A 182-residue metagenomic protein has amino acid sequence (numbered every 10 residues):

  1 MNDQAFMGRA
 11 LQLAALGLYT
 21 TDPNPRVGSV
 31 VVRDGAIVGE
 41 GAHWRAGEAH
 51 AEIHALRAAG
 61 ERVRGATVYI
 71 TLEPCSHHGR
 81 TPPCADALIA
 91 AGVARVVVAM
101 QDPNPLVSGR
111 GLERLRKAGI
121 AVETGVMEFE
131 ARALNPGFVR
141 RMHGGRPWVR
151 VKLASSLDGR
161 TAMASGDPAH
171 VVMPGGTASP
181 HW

Functional and structural regions predicted by a protein language model:
M1-T20, I37, G79-W182: Zinc-dependent deaminase
P23-V27, A49, P147-V149: Short, basic and Ser/Thr-rich N-terminal targeting/leader segments
W44, T71, A99: Conserved residues at the C-terminal ends of beta-strands
R45-R57, V171-S179: A short, polar/charged loop-to-alpha-helix boundary motif
A49-H50, V68-A87: Local cysteine-cluster metal-coordination motifs and their immediate loop/turn environment, predominantly Fe-S cluster
R62-A66: Short helix-loop-beta connector
